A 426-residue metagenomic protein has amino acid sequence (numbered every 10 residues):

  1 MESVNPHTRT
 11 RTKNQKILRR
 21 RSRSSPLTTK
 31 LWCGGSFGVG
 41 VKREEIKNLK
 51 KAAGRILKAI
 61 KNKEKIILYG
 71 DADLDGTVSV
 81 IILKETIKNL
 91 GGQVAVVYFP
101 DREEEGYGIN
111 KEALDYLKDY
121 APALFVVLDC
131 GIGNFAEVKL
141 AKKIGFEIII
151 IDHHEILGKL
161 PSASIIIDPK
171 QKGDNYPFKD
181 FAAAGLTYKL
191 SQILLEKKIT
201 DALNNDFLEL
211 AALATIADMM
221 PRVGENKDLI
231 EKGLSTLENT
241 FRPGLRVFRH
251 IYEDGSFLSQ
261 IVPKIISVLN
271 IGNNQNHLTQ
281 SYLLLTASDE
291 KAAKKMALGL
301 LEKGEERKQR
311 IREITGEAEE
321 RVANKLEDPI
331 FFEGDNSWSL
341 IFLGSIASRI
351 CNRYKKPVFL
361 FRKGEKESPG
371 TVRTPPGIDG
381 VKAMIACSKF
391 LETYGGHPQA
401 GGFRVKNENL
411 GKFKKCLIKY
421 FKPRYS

Functional and structural regions predicted by a protein language model:
V4-T8: Short hydrophobic alpha-helical segments enriched in small aliphatic residues
T12-L124, I144, S162, L195-Y425: Hydrophobic helix-and-loop "lid/oligomerization" segment in the mid-to-C-terminal part of catalytic domains
L117-K118, V127-M220, L229: Conserved phosphate-handling catalytic cores of large alpha/beta enzymes
